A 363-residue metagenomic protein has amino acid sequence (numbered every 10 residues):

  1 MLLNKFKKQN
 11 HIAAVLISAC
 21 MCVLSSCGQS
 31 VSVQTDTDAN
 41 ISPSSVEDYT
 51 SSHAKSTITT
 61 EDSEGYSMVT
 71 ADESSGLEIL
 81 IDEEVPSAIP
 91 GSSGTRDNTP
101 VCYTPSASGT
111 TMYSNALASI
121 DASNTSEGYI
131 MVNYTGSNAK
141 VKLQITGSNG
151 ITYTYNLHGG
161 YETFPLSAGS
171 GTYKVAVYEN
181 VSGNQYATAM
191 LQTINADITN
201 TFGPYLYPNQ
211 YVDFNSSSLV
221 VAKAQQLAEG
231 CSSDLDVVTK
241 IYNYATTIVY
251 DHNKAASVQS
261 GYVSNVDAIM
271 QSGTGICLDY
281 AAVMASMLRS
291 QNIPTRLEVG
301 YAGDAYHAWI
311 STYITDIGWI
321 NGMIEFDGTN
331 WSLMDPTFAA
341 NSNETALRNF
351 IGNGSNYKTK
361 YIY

Functional and structural regions predicted by a protein language model:
M1-L2, N341: N-terminal acidic, proline/glycine-rich, low-complexity intrinsically disordered segments
L2-S233, W319-N321, G354-Y363: N-terminal accessory/pre-domain segments preceding catalytic cores
I17, Y242-T246, A285: Generic solvent-exposed, charged/amphipathic alpha-helical segments that serve as macromolecular interface scaffolds
D97, S108-G109, V141, S260-V263 (+1 more regions): Generic detector of short, locally flexible boundary/turn motifs and exposed helical patches
L206-S272, I320, G328-A340, L347-Y363: Secondary-structure boundary elements
V237-I241, G273-L288: Active-site nucleophilic cysteine motif
I269-M270, T274, V299-G303: A glycine-rich, coil/turn loop motif that links secondary-structure elements
D279-Y363: Hydrophobic/aromatic-rich core segments of domains that either
